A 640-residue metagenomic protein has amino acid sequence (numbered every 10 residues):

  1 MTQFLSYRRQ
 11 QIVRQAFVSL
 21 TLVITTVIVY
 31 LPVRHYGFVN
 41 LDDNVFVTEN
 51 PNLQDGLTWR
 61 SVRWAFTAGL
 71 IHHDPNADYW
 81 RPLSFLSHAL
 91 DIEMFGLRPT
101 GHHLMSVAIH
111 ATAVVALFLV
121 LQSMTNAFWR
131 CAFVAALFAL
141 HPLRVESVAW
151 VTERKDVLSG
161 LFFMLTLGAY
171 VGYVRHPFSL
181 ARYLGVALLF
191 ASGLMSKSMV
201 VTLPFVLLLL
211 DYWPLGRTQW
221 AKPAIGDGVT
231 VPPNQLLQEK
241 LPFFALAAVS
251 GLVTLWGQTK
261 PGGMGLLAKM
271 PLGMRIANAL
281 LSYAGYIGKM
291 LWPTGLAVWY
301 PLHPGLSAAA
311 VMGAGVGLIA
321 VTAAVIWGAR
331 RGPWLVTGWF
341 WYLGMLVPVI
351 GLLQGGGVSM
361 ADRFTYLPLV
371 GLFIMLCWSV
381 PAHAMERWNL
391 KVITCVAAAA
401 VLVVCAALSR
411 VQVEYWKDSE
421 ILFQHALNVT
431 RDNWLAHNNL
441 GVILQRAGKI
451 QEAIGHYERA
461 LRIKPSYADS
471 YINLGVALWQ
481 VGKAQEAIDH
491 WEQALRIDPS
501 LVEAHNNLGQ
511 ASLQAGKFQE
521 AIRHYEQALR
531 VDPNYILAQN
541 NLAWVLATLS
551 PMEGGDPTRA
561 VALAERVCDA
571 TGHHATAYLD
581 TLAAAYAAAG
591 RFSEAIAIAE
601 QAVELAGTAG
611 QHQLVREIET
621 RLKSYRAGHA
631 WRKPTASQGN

Functional and structural regions predicted by a protein language model:
M1-K483, E503, N507, Y586: Polytopic membrane enzymes that build or remodel cell-surface glycoconjugates and lipids
A426, R459-A460, Q493-A494, Q527-A528 (+2 more regions): Canonical positions in the second alpha-helix
V429, I463, I497, V531 (+3 more regions): Structural marker of alpha-solenoid helical repeat scaffolds
H437-L444, H456, S470-V481, H490 (+6 more regions): TPR/Sel1-like alpha-solenoid repeat signature
G554-D556, R566, H573-T576, A588-A589 (+1 more regions): Terminal, low-structured helical/coil segments at or just beyond the last alpha-helical repeat
